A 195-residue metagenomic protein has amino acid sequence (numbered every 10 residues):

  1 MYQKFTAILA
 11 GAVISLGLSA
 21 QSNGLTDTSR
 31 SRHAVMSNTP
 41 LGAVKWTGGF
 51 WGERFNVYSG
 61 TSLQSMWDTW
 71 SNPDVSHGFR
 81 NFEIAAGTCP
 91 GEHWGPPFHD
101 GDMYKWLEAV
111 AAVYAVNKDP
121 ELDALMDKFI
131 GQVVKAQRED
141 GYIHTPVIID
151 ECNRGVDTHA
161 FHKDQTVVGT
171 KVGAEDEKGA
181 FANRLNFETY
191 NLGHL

Functional and structural regions predicted by a protein language model:
Y2-G11: Sec-dependent signal peptide recognition, specifically the positively charged N-region followed immediately by
G11-S19, Y114: Hydrophobic h-region of N-terminal signal peptides that target proteins for export in Gram-negative bacteria
Q21-H194: Glycan-recognition and catalytic cores of secretory/periplasmic carbohydrate-active enzymes
